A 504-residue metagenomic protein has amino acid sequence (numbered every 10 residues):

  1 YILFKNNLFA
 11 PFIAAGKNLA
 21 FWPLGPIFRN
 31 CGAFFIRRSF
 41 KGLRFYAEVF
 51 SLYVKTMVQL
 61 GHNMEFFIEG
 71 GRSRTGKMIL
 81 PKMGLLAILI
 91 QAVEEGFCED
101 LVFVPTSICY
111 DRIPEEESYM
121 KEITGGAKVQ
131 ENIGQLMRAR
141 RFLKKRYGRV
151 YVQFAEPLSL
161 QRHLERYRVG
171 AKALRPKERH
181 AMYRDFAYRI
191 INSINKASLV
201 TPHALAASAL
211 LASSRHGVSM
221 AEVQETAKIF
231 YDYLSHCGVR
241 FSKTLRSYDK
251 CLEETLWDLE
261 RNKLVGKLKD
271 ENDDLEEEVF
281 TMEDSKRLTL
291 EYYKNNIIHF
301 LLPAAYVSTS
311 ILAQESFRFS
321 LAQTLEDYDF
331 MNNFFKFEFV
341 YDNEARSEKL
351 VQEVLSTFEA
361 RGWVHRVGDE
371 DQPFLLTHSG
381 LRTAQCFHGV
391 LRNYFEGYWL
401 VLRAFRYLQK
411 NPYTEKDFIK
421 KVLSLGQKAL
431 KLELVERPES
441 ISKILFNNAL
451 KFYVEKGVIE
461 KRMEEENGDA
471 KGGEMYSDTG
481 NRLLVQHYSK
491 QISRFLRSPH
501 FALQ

Functional and structural regions predicted by a protein language model:
Y1-Q504: Membrane-interfacial terminal anchoring regions of lipid-handling membrane enzymes
